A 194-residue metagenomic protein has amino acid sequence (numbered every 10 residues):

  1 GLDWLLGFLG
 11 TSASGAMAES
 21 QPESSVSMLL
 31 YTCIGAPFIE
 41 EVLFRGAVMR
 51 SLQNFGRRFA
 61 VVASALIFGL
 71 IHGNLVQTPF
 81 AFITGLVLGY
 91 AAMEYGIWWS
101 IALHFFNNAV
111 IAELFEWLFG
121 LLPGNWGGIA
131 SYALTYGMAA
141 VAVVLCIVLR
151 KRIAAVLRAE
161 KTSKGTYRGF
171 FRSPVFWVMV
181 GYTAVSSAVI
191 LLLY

Functional and structural regions predicted by a protein language model:
G1-L9, I153-V156: Helix-to-loop transition at the C-terminal end of transmembrane segments
L5-E23, L29-A36, A60: His/Asp/Glu-rich metal-coordinating catalytic cores of metallo-dependent phosphodiesterases/hydrolases acting on
S27-L191: Transmembrane helix-loop-helix hairpins at the membrane interface of multi-pass integral membrane proteins
